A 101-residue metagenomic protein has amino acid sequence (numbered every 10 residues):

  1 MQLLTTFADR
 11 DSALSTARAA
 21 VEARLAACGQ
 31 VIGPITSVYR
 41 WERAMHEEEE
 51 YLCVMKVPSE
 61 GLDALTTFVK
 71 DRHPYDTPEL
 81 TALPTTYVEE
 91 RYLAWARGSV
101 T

Functional and structural regions predicted by a protein language model:
M1-T101: Positively charged, small/polar-rich N-terminal and surface patches that mediate targeting and assembly and bind
